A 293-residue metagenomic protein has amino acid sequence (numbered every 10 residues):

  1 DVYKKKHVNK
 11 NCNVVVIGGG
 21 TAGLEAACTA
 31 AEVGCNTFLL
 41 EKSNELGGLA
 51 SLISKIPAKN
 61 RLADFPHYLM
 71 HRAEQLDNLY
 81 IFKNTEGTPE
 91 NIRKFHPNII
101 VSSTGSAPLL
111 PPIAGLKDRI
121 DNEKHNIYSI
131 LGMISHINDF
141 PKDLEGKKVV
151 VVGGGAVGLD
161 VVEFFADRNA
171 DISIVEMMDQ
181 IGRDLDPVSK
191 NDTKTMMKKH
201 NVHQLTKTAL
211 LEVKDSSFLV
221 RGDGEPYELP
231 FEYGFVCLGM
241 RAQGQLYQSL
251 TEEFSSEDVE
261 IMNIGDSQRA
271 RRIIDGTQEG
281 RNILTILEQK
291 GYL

Functional and structural regions predicted by a protein language model:
D1-N9, H71-Q75, I81-K83, E90 (+2 more regions): Glycine-rich dinucleotide-binding loop and its adjacent helix/turn
D1-V15, L49-L69, E74, S102-R119 (+4 more regions): Ferredoxin-type iron-sulfur electron-transfer modules and their immediate structural context
V14-F38, A156-A166: N-terminal Rossmann-like FAD-binding beta1-loop-alpha1 element of flavoenzymes
G20-A22, E45, S106, G155-V157 (+2 more regions): Residue-level detector of alpha-helix initiation sites
L39-E74, V162-T208, Q268: Rossmann-like dinucleotide-binding cores of NAD(P)H-dependent redox enzymes
F82-F95, T206-S217: A conserved short coil-to-beta-strand element within the FAD-binding core of flavoproteins
N98-S135, R221-S267: Glycine-rich beta-alpha-beta "Rossmann" dinucleotide-binding loop(s) and their flanking helix/strand
G158-V162, G182-S189, F254, D258 (+1 more regions): A conserved FAD-binding loop/helix module that cradles the flavin
